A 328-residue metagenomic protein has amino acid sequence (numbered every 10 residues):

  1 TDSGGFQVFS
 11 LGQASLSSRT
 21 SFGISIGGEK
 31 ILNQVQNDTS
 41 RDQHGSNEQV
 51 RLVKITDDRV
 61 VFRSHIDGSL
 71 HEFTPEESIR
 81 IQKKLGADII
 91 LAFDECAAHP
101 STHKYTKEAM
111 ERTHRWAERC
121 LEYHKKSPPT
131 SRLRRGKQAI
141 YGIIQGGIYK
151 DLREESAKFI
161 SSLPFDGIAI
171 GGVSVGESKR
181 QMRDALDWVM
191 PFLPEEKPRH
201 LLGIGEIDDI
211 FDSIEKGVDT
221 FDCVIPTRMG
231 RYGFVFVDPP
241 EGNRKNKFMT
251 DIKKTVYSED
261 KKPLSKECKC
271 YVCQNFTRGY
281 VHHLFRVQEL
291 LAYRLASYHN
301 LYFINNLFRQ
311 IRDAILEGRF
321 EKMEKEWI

Functional and structural regions predicted by a protein language model:
T1-E29, R41-K126, T255-S258: Non-catalytic, usually N-terminal nucleic-acid engagement modules in DNA/RNA processing proteins
D2, Q82, G142, I160 (+3 more regions): Conserved, mostly hydrophobic/aromatic
G23-S25, Q36, R41-Q43, S131-G136: A cross-taxon signal for low-complexity, glycine/charged-rich
I24-I26, I31, V35, I160: Short hydrophobic transmembrane-like helices used for membrane targeting/insertion
K84, D94-S101, S265-I328: C-terminal extensions of enzymes
A98-H103, K107, G167-S174, L290-Y293: Glycine- and acidic
E111-H114, Y123, K137-L264: Glycine-rich phosphate/ribose-binding loops and adjacent secondary-structure elements that form binding surfaces
